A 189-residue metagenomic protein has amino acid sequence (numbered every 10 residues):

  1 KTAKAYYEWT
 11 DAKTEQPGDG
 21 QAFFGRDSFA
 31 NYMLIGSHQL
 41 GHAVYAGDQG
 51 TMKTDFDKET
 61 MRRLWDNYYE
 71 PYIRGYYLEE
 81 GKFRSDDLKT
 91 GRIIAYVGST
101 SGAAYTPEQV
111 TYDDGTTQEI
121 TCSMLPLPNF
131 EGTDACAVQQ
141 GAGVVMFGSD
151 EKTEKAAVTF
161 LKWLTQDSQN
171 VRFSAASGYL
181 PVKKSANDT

Functional and structural regions predicted by a protein language model:
T2, F29-G36, T60-Y68, R84 (+2 more regions): Stable alpha-helical elements in mature extracytoplasmic
T2-K53: Extracytoplasmic/periplasmic solute-binding protein
T2-Q16, D86-D87, G102-T111: Pocket-flanking alpha-helical
T2-Y7, Q49-E79, L127: Glycine-centered hinge/linker elements that transmit conformational signals in sensory and ligand-binding systems
A5, K82-Y96: Short helices/loops that flank or line small-molecule/ion binding pockets
E15-Q16, F23, H42-R63, T111-T116 (+2 more regions): Short, solvent-exposed loop/beta-turn-alpha elements that line the ligand-binding surface or hinge of extracytoplasmic
D66, P71-R74, T111-S185: Extracytoplasmic/periplasmic substrate-recognition and gating elements
I94-S99, T106: Paired acidic/hydrophobic, glycine-rich loop segments that form the ligand-binding mouth/hinge of periplasmic-binding
